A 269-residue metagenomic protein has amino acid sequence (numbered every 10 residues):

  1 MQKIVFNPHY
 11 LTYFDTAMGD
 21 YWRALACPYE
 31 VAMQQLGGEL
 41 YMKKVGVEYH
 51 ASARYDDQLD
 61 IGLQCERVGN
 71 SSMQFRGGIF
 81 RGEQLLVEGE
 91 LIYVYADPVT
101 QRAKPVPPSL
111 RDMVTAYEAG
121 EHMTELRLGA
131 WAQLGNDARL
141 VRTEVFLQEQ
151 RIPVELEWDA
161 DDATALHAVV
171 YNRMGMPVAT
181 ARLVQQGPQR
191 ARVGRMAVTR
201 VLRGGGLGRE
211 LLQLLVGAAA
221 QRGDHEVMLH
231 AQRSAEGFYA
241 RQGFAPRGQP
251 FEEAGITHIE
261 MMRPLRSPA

Functional and structural regions predicted by a protein language model:
M1-K44, D97-G120: Hot-dog-fold acyl-thioester-processing enzymes
F14, H122-L156, D162, H167 (+1 more regions): Short amphipathic alpha-helix that is part of the acyltransferase structural core
Y49, A53-Q58, E66-E121, M176 (+2 more regions): HotDog/MaoC-like acyl-thioester-processing domains
E90, V169, M176-Q185, Q189-A197: Conserved beta-strand in the GNAT
V94-D97, M196-R203: A short, internal acetyl-CoA/4′-phosphopantetheine-binding micro-motif in the GNAT/acyltransferase core
V198, G204-G217: Conserved acetyl-CoA-binding loop-helix of GNAT-fold acetyltransferases
L212, G217-Q232: Conserved GNAT acetyl-CoA-binding A-motif
M228-H230, A240, A245-M262: Conserved catalytic-core motifs of GNAT/GCN5-like acyltransferases
